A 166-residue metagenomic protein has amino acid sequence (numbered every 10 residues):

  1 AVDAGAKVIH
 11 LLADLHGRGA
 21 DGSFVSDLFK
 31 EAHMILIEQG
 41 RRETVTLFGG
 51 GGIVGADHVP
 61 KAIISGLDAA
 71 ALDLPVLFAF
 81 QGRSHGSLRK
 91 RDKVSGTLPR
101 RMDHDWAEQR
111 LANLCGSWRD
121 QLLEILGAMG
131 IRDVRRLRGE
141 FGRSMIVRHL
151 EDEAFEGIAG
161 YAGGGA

Functional and structural regions predicted by a protein language model:
A1-E108: Glycine-rich phosphate/ribose-binding loops and adjacent secondary-structure elements that form binding surfaces
W106-A166: C-terminal extensions of enzymes
